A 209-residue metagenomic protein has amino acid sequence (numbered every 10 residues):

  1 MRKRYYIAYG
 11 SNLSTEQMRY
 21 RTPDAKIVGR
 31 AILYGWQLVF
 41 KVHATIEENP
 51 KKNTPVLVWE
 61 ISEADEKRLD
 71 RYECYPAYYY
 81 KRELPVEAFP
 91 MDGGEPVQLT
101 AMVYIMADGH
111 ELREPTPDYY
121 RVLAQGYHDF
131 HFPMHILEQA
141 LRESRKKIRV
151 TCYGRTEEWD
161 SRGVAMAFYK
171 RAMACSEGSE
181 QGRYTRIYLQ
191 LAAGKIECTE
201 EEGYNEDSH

Functional and structural regions predicted by a protein language model:
M1-K146: Glycine-aromatic micro-motifs
S62-R71, A165-C175: Charged, amphipathic alpha-helical segments
G94, C152-G154, A193: Glycine-centered tight beta-turn/hairpin loop motif at sheet-sheet or coil-to-beta transitions
E114, D118, D160-A167, S179-G182: Alpha-helix boundary/N-cap detector
K146-T156, Y184-R186: Short aromatic-glycine-(Arg/Gly/Cys) micro-motifs in beta-strand/loop hairpins
V150, E158, E197-E200: Short linear proline/tyrosine/threonine-rich motifs used for host-factor recruitment and membrane trafficking/assembly
C152-V164, A172: A short, exposed loop/beta-hairpin motif centered on an aromatic-Gly-Thr core
C175-H209: Short, mixed-charge low-complexity intrinsically disordered segments
